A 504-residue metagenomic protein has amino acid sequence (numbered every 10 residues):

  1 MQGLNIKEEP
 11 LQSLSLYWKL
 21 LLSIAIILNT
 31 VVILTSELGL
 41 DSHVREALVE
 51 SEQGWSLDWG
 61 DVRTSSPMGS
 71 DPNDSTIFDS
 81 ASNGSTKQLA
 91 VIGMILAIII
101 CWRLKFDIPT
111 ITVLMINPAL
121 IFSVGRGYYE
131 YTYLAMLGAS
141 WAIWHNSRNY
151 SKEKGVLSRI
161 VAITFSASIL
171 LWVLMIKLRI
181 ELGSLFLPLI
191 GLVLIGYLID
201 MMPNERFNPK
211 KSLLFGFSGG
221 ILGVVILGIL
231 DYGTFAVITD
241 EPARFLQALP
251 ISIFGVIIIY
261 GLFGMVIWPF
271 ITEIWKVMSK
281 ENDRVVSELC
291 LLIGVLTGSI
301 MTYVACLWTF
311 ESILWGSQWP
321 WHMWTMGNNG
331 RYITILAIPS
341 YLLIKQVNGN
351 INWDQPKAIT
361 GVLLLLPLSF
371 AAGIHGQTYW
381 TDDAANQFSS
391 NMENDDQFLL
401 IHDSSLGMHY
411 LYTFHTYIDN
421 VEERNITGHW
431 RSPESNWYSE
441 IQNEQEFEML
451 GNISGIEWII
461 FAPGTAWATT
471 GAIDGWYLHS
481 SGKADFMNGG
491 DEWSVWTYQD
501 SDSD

Functional and structural regions predicted by a protein language model:
M1-L34, D107-P109, K211-F217, M265 (+3 more regions): Start-transfer (signal-anchor) and selected internal transmembrane alpha helices of multi-pass inner/ER membrane
S15-I26, V156-L170, F217-S218, N282-L296 (+1 more regions): Signature aromatic-anchored transmembrane alpha helix within multi-pass, membrane-resident enzymes that catalyze glycan
S15-L48, I116, M175, S218-Y232 (+1 more regions): Transmembrane signal-anchor helices characteristic of membrane glycosylation enzymes that use polyprenol
V32-A81, S317, T325: Extracytoplasmic loop-helix module adjacent to an early transmembrane segment
G39, H43-W55, L364-V421: Membrane-embedded, lumen/periplasm-facing catalytic core of multi-pass transferases that use lipid-linked donors
I111-V113, P118-I121, V156-I180, P188-G191 (+2 more regions): Membrane-interface alpha helices of multi-pass inner-membrane proteins
F122-T132: Short acidic/glycine- and proline-prone juxtamembrane loop motifs at membrane-interface regions of multi-pass membrane
S454-D504: Aromatic/acidic, Gly/Pro-rich catalytic loop(s) in extracytoplasmic/lumenal soluble domains of multi-pass membrane
